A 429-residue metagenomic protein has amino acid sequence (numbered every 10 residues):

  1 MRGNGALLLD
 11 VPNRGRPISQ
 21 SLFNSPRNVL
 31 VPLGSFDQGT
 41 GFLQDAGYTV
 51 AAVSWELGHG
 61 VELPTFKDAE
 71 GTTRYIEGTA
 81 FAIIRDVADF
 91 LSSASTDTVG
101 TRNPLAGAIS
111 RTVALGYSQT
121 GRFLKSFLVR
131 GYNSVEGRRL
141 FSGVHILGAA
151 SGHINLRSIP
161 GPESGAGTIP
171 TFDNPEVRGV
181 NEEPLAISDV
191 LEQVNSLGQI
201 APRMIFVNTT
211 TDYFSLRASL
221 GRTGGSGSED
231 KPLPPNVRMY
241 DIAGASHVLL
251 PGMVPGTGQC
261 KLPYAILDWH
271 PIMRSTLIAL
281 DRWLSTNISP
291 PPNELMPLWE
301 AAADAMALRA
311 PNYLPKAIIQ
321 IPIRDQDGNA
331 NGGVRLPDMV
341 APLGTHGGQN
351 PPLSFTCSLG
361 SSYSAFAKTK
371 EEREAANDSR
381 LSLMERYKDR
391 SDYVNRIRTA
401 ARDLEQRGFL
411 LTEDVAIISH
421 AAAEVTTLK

Functional and structural regions predicted by a protein language model:
M1-K429: C-terminal His-loop and adjacent cap/lid subdomain of alpha/beta-hydrolase
